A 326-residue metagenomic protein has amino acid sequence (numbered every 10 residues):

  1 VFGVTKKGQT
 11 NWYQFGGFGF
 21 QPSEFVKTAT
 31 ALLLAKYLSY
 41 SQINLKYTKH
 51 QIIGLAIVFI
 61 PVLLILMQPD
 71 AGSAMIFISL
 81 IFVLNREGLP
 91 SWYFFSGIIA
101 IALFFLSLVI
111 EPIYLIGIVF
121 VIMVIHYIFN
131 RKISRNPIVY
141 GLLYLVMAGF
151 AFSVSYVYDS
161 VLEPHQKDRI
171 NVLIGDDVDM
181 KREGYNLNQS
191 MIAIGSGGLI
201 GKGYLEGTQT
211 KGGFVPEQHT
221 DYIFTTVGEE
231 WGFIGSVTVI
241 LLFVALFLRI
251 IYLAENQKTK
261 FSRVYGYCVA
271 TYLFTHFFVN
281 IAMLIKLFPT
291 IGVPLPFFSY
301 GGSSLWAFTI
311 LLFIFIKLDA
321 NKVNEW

Functional and structural regions predicted by a protein language model:
V1-K181, E229-I285, I310, I314: Hydrophobic alpha-helical transmembrane segments of multi-pass inner membrane proteins, especially in bacterial systems
Q9-N11, G16, Q166-R169, G195-S196 (+3 more regions): Glycine-rich, flexible loop/turn motifs
A56, E183-L187, I200, P216 (+3 more regions): Alpha-helical membrane-protein architecture signal
D70-M75, K202-G207, Q218-T220, I291 (+2 more regions): Transmembrane helix boundary and interhelical junction motifs in multipass membrane proteins
I194, G198-I234: Long extracytoplasmic/lumenal interhelical loops at the membrane interface of multi-pass membrane proteins
S196, R263, A320-K322: Membrane-interacting alpha-helical segments
N280-W326: A juxtamembrane structural motif centered on a specific transmembrane helix
